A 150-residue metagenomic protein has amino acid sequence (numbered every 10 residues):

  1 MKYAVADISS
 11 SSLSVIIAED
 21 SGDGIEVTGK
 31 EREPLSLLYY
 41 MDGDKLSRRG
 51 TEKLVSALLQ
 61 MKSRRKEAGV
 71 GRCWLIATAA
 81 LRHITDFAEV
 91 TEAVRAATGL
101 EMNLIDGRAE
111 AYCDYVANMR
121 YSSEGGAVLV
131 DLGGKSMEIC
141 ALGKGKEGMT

Functional and structural regions predicted by a protein language model:
M1-A4: Extreme N-terminal starter segment of soluble prokaryotic enzymes
A6-S12, L129-S136: A short acidic Gly-Thr/Ser loop motif
S11-R49, G143-T150: Short glycine-rich, Thr/Ser-proximal phosphate-binding strand/loop in the N-terminal lobe of ATP-dependent enzymes
E52-R64: Short, well-ordered amphipathic alpha-helical segments that serve as non-catalytic structural scaffolds within diverse
K62-E92: Short beta-strand-loop/turn "lid" adjacent to the catalytic site in phosphate-handling enzymes
F87-E89, Y115-A117, C140-G143: Short acidic, glycine/serine/threonine-rich loops at helix termini
G99-I105: A glycine-rich helix N-cap at a beta->alpha junction
I105-L129: Conserved phosphate-binding catalytic cores of ATP/NTP-utilizing and phosphoryl-transfer enzymes
